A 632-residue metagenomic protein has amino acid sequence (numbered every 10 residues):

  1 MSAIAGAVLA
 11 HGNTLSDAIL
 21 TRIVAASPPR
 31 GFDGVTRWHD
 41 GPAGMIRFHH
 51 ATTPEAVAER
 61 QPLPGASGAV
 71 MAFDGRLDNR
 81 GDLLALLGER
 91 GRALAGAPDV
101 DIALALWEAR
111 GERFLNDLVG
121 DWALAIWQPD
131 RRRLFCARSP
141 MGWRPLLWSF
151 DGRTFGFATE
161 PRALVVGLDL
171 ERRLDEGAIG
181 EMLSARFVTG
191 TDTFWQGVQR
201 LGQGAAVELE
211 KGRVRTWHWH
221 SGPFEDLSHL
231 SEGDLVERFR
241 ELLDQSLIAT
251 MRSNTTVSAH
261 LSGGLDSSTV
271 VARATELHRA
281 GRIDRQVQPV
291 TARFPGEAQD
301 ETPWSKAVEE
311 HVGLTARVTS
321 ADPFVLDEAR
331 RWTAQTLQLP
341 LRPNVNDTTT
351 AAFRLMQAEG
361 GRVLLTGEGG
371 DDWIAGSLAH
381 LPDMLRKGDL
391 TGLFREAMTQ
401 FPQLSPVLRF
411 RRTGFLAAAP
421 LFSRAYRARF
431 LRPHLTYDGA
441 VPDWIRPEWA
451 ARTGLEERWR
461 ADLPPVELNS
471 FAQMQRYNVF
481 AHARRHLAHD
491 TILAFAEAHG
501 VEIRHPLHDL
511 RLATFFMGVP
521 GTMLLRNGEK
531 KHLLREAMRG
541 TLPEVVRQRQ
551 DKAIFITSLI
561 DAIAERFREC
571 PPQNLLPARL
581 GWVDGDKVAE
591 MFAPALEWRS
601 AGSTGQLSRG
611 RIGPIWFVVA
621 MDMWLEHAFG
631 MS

Functional and structural regions predicted by a protein language model:
M1, A7-A18, E89, P129-R153 (+7 more regions): ATP-dependent adenylate-handling active sites, centered on carboxylate activation for C-N bond formation
M1-A72, R76, A105-P223, D244-I248 (+4 more regions): N-terminal glutamine amidotransferase
S16, G34, R92-D99, R173 (+2 more regions): Short, surface-exposed acidic
L20, F73-D130, H260, D266-V271 (+1 more regions): Short histidine
L83-R90, V165, R458-S470, M517 (+2 more regions): Short amphipathic alpha-helical segments and their helix-coil junctions
R90-D99, R113, R172-L174, D234 (+3 more regions): Structural motif
L104-E108, G180-R186, N478-D490, G613-F629: Short, hydrophobic/amphipathic alpha-helical patches that form generic packing surfaces within helical domains
L378, L542-G605: PAPS-dependent sulfotransferase catalytic core
